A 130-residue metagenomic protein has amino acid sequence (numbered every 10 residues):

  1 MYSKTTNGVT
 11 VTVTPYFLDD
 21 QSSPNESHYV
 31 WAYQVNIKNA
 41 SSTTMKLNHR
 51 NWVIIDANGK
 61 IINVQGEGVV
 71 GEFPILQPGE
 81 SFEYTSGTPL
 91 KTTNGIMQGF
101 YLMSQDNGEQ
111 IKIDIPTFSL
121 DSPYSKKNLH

Functional and structural regions predicted by a protein language model:
M1-S27: Low-complexity, acidic Ser/Thr/Pro/Gly-rich terminal tails and inter-domain linkers that flank the onset of structured
D19-Y29, S42-T43, I75-Q77, L90-T92: Short, solvent-exposed beta-strand/turn "edge" segments of beta-rich domains on protein surfaces
Y29-W31, V35, N48, F82 (+1 more regions): Hydrophobic core residues within well-ordered beta-strands of beta-rich domains
I37-S41: Asparagine-centered strand-capping/turn motif at beta-strand->loop junctions
S42-L47, I62, I96, I111: Short acidic/proline- and small/hydrophobic-mixed sequence motifs that coincide with surface turns and coil-to-beta
M45-I62, M103: Short acidic, flexible loop segments centered on an aromatic residue
N63-N94: Intrinsically disordered, low-complexity Pro/Gly/Ser/Thr-rich segments with frequent PxxP/GP/PP motifs and embedded
P89-H130: Terminal connector regions
